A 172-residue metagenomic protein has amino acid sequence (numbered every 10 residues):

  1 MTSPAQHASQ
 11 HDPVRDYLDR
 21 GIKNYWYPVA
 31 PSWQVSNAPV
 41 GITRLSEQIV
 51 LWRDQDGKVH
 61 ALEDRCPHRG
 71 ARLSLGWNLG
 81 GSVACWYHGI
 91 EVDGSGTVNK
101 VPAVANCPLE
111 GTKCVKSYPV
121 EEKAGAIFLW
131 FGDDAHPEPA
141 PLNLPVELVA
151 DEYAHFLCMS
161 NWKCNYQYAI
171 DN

Functional and structural regions predicted by a protein language model:
M1-K58, S74, V92-N172: Rieske [2Fe-2S] iron-sulfur-binding subdomain
H60-S74, G80-D93: Local cysteine-cluster metal-coordination motifs and their immediate loop/turn environment, predominantly Fe-S cluster
